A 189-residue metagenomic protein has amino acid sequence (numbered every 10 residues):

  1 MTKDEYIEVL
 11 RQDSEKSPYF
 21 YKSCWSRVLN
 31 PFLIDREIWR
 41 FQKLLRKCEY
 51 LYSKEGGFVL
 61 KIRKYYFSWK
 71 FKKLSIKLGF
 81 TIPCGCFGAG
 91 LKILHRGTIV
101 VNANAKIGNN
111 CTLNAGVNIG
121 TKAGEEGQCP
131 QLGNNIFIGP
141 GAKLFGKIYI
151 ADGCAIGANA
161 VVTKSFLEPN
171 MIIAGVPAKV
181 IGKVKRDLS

Functional and structural regions predicted by a protein language model:
M1-L78, L188-S189: Terminal amphipathic alpha-helical/low-complexity segments used for targeting or macromolecular assembly
N30-L33, G57, F87, G97 (+1 more regions): Residues at structural and domain junctions
P31-R36, L78-C84, V117-G124: Short N-terminal helix-initiation segments at or just after the protein's N-terminus
V59-N104, N110: Short linear elements at protein peripheries
A89-G90, L94-A103, G108-N109, L113-A115 (+10 more regions): Left-handed beta-helix
G175, K185-S189: Conserved catalytic-core subdomain
